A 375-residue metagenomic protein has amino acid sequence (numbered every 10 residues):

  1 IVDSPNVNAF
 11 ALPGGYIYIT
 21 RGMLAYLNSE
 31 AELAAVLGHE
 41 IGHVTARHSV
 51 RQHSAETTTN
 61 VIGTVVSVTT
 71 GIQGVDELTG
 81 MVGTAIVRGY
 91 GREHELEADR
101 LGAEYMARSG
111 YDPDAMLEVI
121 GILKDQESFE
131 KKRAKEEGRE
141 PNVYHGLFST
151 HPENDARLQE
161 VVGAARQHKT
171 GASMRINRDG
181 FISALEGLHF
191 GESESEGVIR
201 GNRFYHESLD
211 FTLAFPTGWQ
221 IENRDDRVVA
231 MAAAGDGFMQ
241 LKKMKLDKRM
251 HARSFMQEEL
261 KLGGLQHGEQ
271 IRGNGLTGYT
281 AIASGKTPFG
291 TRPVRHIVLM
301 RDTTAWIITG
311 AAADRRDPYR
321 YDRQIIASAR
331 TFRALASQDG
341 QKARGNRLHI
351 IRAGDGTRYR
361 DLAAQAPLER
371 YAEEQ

Functional and structural regions predicted by a protein language model:
I1-R175, S183-E186, F190-H206, T212-F215 (+5 more regions): A Zn2+-metalloprotease active-site environment signal
Y18, A305-T309: Short hydrophobic beta-strand segments that form the core of ligand-binding sensory/regulatory domains
A34, H168, I221, I308-G345: Surface-exposed amphipathic alpha-helical segments
I199-F215, T280-A283, A343-N346, I350 (+1 more regions): Extracytoplasmic/periplasm-facing segments of secreted or lipoprotein envelope proteins
A214-V228, R301, A329, R333-A336 (+2 more regions): K/E-rich alpha-helical interaction surfaces of small helical-bundle regulatory domains
M231-K243, N346-D355: Short, surface-exposed polybasic-and-hydrophobic patches located at secondary-structure transitions
Q240-K242, M256-W306: Signature of long, low-cysteine stretches enriched in small and polar/charged residues
G340-Y371, Q375: Primarily a LysM-type cell-wall glycan-binding module
